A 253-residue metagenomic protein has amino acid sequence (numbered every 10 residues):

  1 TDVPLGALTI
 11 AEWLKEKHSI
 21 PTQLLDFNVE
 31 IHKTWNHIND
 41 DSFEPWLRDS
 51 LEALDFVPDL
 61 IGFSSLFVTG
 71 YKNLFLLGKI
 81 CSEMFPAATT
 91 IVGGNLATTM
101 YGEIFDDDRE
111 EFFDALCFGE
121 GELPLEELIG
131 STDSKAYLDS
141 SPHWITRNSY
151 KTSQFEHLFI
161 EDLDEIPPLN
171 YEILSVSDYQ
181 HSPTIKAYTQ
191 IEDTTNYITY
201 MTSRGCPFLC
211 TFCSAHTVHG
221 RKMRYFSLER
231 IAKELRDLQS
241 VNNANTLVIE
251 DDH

Functional and structural regions predicted by a protein language model:
T1, L66-F67, R204, H253: Residue-level signal for short, function-critical loop segments
D2, T89-T90, M201: Short glycine- and Lys/Arg-enriched binding-loop motifs that mark or flank ligand-binding interfaces
D2-I10, N73, R230: Conserved alpha-helical elements of sugar-nucleotide-dependent glycosyltransferases
V3, F67-G70, T199, R224: Aromatic-acidic/polar surface patches that form glycan- and anion
L8-E16, L238: A short, N-terminal amphipathic alpha-helix
W13, H18-D162: Glycine-rich beta-alpha loop elements in corrinoid/cobalamin-binding modules across cobalamin-dependent enzymes
E161-H253: Radical SAM [4Fe-4S] cluster-binding motif and immediate context
